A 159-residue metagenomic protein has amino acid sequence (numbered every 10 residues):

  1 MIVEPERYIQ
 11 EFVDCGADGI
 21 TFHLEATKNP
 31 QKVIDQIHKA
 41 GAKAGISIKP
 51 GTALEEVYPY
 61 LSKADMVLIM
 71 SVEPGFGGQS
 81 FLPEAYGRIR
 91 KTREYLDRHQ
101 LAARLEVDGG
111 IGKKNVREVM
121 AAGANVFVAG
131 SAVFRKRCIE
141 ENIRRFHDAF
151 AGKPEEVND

Functional and structural regions predicted by a protein language model:
M1, E6-D14, N142: Active-site loop-to-helix "anion-binding N-cap" substructures in soluble metabolic enzymes
R7-E11, A17-R104: Conserved anion-binding
F12, V67, T92, D108 (+3 more regions): Conserved, mostly hydrophobic/aromatic
G19, A44, V126-F127, V133: A short hydrophobic/small-residue beta-strand
I37, M120, R135-D159: C-terminal helical cap(s) of enzyme catalytic domains, especially alpha/beta-barrels
G75, A132-F134: Short histidine/acidic/glycine/proline-rich micro-motifs that form metal- and phosphate-coordinating active-site loops
G110-A122: Acidic, divalent-metal-coordinating active-site segment for phosphoryl/phosphodiester hydrolysis, typified by short
